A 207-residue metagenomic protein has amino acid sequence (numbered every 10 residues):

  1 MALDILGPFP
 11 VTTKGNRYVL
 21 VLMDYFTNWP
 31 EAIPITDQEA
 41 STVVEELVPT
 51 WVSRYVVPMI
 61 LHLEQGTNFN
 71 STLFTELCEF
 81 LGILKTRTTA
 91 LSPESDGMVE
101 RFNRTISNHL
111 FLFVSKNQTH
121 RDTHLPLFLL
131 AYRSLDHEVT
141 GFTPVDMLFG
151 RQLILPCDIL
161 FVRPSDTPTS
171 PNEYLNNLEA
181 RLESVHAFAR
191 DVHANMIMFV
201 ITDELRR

Functional and structural regions predicted by a protein language model:
A2, V19, A40-V44, N70 (+2 more regions): Hydrophobic (often cysteine-bearing) scaffold residues that line and stabilize catalytic clefts of nucleotide/cofactor
A2-P34: An active-site-proximal beta-strand-loop segment
L3-P8, Y25, D37, Q65 (+2 more regions): Residues immediately flanking
I5-P10, V19, V48-W51, F74 (+2 more regions): Generic recognition of flexible, low-complexity loop/linker segments
W29, S53-I60, K85: Short, surface-exposed connector motifs at secondary-structure boundaries
A32-S53: Active-site beta-loop-alpha junctions of metal-dependent nucleic acid enzymes, especially the RNase H-like/DDE
P34, I60-E64: Short catalytic-loop micro-motif centered on adjacent basic/acidic residues
P58, T67-R207: Domain-scale segment recognizer with a strong primary affinity for retroviral/LTR-retrotransposon integrase
